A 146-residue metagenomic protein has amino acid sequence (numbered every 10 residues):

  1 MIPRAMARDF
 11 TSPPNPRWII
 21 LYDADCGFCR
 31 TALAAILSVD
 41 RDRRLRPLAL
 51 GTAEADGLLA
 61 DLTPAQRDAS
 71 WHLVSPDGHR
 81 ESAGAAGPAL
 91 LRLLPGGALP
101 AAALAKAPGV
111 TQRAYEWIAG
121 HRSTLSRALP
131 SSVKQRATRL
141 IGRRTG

Functional and structural regions predicted by a protein language model:
M1-F10, L140-G146: Short, intrinsically disordered terminal tails adjacent to the first/last structured region
P3-D42: Local sequence-structure signature of Cys/Sec-based thiol-disulfide redox active-site neighborhoods
D23-A24, A49, A105: Conserved residues at beta->alpha junctions
G27-F28, A53-E54, G109: Short alpha-helical
R41-D56, P76: Thiol-based oxidoreductase modules, predominantly thioredoxin-like and allied folds used for disulfide exchange
D56-G146: Thiol/selenol-based redox catalytic cores and closely related redox-interacting motifs
